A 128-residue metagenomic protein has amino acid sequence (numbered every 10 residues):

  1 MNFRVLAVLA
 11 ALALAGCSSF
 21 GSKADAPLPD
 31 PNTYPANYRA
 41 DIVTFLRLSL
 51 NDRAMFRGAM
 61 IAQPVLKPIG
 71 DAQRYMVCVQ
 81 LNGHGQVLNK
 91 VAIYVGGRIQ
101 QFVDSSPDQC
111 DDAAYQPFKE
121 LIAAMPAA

Functional and structural regions predicted by a protein language model:
M1-A7: Bacterial N-terminal signal peptides that target proteins for export
L14-G16: C-terminal motif of bacterial Sec signal peptides marking the signal peptidase cleavage site
S18-A128: Cystatin/cathelin-like cysteine-protease inhibitor module
